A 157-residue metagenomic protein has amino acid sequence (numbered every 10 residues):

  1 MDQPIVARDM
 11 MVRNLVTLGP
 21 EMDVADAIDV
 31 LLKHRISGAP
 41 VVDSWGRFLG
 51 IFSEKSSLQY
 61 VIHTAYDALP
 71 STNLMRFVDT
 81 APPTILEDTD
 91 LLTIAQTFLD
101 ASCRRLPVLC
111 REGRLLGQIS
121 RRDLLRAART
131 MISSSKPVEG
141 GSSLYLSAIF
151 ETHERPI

Functional and structural regions predicted by a protein language model:
M1-N14, S53-A101, L115, S120-I157: Tandem CBS (Bateman) regulatory domains
L18-R35, V42, T84-S102, L109 (+1 more regions): The conserved cystathionine-beta-synthase
L31-H34, A39-S56, F98, L106-D123: A glycine-centered beta-loop-beta connector
